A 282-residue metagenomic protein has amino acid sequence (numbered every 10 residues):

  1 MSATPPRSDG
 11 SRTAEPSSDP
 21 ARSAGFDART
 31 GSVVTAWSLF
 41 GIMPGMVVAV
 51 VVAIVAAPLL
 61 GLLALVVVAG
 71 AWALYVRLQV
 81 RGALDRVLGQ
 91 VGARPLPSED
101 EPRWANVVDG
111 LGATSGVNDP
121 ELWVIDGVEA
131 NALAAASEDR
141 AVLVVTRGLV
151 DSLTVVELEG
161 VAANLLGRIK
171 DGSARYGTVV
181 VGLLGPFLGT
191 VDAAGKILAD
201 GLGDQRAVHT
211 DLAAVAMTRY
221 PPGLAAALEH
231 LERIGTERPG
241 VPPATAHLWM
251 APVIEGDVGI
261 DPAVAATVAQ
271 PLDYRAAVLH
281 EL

Functional and structural regions predicted by a protein language model:
M1-L133, L188, K196-G201, V208 (+1 more regions): Hydrophobic or amphipathic, alpha-helical segments that drive membrane association/targeting
T114-R140, G195, A199-D200, V215-L282: Active-site-proximal gating segments in proteases and membrane effectors
L143, S152, I169, L279-L282: TPR/TPR-like alpha-solenoid repeats
V145, G160-R168, G172-S173, T210-D211: Active-site recognition of the HExxH zinc-binding catalytic motif
V145-G160, D204: Short pre-active-site segment immediately N-terminal to the catalytic Zn-binding motif
L166-G182, P222: Catalytic Zn2+-binding segment of zinc metalloproteases
